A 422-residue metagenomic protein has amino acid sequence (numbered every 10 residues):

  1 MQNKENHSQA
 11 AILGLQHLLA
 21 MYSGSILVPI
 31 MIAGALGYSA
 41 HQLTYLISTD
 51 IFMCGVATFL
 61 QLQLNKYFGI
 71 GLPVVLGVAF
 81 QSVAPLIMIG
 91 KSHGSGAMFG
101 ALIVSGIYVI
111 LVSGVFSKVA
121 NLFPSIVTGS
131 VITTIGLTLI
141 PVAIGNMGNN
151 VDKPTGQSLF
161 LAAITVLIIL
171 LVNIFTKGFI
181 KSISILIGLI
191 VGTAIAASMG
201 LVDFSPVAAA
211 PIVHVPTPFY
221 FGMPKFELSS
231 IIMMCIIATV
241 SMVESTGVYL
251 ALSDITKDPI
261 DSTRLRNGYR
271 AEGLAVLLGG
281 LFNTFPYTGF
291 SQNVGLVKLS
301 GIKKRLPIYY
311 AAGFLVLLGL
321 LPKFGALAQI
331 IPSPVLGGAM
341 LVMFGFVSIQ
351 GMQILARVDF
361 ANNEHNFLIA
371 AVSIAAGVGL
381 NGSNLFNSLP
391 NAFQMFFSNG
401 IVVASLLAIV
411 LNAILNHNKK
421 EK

Functional and structural regions predicted by a protein language model:
M1-Q9: Short, Lys/Arg-rich, polar N-terminal cytosolic tail immediately upstream of the first transmembrane signal-anchor
H7, A33-G71, M233-R305: Membrane-embedded helical hairpins/re-entrant loop segments and their flanking transmembrane helices within multi-pass
S8-A20, S25, G156-V166, I183-S184 (+3 more regions): Hydrophobic, membrane-embedded alpha-helices of multi-pass small-molecule transporters
G14-M31, V75-S82, A375: The first (N-terminal) embedded transmembrane alpha-helix
Y45, Y67-F80, N121-S130, K181-L186 (+3 more regions): Short, non-helical or kinked segments that cap or interrupt transmembrane helices
I70-G100: Membrane-interface helix-loop-helix modules in multi-pass membrane proteins
I89-S205, A312, L317-K422: Membrane-embedded alpha-helical modules
F204-P216, V248: Peri-membrane helix termini and adjoining interfacial loops of integral membrane proteins
